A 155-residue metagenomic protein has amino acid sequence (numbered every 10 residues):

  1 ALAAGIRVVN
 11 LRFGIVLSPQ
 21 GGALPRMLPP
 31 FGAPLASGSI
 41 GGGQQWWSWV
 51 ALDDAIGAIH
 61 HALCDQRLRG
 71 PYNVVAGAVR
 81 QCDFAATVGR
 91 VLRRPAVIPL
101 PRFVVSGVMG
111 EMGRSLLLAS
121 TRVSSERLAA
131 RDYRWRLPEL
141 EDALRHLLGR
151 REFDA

Functional and structural regions predicted by a protein language model:
L2-N10, G14-W46, L52: NAD(P)-dependent short-chain dehydrogenase/reductase
I6, P95-A96, W135: A structural micro-motif
N10, W49, A78-V79, P99 (+1 more regions): Short aromatic/basic micro-patch
L28-S37, Q45-V79: Alpha-helical substrate-binding/gating segment
L52, Q81, R136-L140: Amphipathic alpha-helical segment in the mid-to-C-terminal domain of diverse UDP/GDP-sugar glycosyltransferases
A58, D65-E111, R145-A155: Mid/C-terminal beta-alpha module of Rossmann-like enzyme folds, strongest in SDR-family dehydrogenases/epimerases
S115-A155: C-terminal amphipathic/interface module of NAD(P)-dependent oxidoreductases and related NAD-binding regulators
